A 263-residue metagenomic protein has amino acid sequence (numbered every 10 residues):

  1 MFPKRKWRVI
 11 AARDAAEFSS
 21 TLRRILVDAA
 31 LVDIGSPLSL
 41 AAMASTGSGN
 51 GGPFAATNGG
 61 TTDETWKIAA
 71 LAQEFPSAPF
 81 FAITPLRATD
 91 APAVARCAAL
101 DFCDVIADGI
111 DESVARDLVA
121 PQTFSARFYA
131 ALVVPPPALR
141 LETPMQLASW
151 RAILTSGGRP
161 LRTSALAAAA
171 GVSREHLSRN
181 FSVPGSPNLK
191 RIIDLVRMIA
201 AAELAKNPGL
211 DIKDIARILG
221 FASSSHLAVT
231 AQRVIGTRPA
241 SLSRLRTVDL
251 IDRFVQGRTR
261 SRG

Functional and structural regions predicted by a protein language model:
M1-A12: Two-component/phosphorelay signaling modules centered on CheY-like receiver
D14-S19, D28-S77, T84-A93: Conserved phosphotransfer microenvironments
A93, G109-F128: Receiver (REC) domain switch/output surface
R96-C103: As written
Q122-R159, S164, V183-I193: Short, Lys/Arg-enriched, Trp-marked, Pro/Gly-tolerant hinge/linker segments that flank
L147-R162, F181, G185, A202-D211 (+3 more regions): Basic, amphipathic alpha-helical hairpins
S164-R191, A216-R238: Basic/polar phosphate-binding segments, predominantly the helix-turn-helix DNA-binding elements of transcriptional
V229-G263: …primarily DNA-binding HTH/wHTH and HhH modules…
